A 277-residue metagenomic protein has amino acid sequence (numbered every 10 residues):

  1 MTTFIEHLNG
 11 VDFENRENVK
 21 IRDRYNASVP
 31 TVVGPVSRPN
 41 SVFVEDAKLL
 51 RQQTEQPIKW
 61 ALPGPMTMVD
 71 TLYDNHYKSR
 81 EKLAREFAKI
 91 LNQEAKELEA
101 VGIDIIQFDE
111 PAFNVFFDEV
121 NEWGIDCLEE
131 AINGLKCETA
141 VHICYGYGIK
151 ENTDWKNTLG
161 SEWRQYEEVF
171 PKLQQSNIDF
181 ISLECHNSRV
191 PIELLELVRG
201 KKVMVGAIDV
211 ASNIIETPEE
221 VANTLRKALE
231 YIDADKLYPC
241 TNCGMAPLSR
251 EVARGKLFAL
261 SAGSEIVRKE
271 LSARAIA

Functional and structural regions predicted by a protein language model:
M1-A277: Domain-level signal for soluble alpha/beta catalytic cores
